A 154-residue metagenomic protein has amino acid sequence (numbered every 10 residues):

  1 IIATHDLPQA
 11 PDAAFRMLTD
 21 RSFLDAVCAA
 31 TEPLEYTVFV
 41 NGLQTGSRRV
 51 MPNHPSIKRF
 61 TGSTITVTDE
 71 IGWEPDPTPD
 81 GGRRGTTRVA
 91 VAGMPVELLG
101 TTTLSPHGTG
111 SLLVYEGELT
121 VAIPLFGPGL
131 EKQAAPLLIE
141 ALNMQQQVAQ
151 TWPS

Functional and structural regions predicted by a protein language model:
I1-I2, T64-E70, V96-T101: Short, surface-exposed coil-to-beta transition loops
I1-R49: Hydrophobic ligand-binding cavity/cleft-lining segments
D6-A10, V50-P52, G72-E74, A90 (+2 more regions): Solvent-exposed residues in well-ordered beta-strands and their adjoining turns, especially edge/terminal strands
D25-A30, P79-G81, M94-P95: Short secondary-structure junctions
T31-N41, G72-W73, L99-P106: Short amphipathic beta-strand and strand-loop transition segments with alternating hydrophobic
T37-R88: Glycine-rich portal/gate segments that line the openings of hydrophobic small-molecule binding cavities
E74-P75, F126-S154: A conserved amphipathic terminal alpha-helix motif
G81-P136: Beta-strand/loop substructures that line and gate deep hydrophobic ligand-binding cavities in soluble
